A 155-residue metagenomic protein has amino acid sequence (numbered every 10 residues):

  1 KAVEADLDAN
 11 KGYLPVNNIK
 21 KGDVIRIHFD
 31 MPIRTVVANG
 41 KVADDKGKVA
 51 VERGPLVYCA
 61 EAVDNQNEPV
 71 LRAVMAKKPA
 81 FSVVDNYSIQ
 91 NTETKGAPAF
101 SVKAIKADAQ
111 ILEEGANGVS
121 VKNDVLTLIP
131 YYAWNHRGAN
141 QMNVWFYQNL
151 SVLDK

Functional and structural regions predicted by a protein language model:
K1, G12-L14: Conserved nucleotide-binding/hydrolysis modules and their immediate coupling elements across P-loop/ASCE NTPase motors
K1-A2, P55: Residue-level detection of beta-strand-connecting loop/turn positions
V3-A9: Short beta-strand segments within Ig-like beta-sandwich modules, predominantly Fibronectin type-III
A9, N17-N18, V24-K155: C-terminal beta-rich recognition modules with glycine/proline-rich loops and embedded aromatic residues
